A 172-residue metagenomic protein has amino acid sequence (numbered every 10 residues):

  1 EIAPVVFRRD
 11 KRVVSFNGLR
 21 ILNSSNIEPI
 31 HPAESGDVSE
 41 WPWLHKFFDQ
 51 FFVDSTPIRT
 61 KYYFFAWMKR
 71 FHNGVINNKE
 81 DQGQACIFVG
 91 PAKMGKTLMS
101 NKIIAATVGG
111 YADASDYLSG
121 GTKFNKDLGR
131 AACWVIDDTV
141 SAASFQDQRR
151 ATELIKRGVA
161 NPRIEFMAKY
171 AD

Functional and structural regions predicted by a protein language model:
D10: Secretory-pathway-linked proteins and extracytosolic
V13-T139, A151: P-loop NTPase catalytic core of nucleic-acid-dependent motor ATPases
N125-D172: Conserved nucleotide-sensing/catalytic segment adjacent to the nucleotide-binding pocket in NTP-handling enzymes
